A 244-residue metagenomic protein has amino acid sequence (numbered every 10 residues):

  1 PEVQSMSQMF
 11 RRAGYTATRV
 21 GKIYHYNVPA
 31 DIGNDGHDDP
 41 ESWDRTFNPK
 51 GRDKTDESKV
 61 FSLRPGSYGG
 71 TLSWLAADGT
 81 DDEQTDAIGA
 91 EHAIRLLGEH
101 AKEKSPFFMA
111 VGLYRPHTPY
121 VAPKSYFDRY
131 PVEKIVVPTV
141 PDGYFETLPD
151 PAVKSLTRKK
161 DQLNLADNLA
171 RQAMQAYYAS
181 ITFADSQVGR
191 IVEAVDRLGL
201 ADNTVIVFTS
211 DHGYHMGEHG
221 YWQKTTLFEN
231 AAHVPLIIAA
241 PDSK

Functional and structural regions predicted by a protein language model:
P1-K244: Formylglycine-dependent sulfatase
